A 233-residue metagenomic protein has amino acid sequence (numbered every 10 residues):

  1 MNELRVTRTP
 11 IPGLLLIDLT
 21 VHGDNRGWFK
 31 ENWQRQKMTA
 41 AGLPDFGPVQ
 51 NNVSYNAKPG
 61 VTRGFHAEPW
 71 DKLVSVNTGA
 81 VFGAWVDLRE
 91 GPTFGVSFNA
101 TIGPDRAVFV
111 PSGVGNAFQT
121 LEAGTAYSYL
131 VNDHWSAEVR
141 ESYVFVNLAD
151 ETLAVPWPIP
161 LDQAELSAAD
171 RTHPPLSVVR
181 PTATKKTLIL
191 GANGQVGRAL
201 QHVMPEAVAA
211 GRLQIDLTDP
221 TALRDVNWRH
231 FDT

Functional and structural regions predicted by a protein language model:
M1-I102, E122-A126, V131-T184: Non-catalytic, conserved peripheral segments adjacent to functional cores
H66, N116, Q195: Histidine-centered active-site/metal-ligand motif
I102-E122: Conserved SET/PR-domain catalytic core that frames the SAM/AdoMet-binding pocket
K185-P205: N-terminal Rossmann NAD(P)H-binding glycine-rich loop of SDR-like oxidoreductase domains
E206-T218: A short beta-strand-loop structural module common to alpha/beta enzyme folds
I215-T233: Conserved Rossmann-fold cofactor-binding substructure of NAD(P)-dependent oxidoreductases
